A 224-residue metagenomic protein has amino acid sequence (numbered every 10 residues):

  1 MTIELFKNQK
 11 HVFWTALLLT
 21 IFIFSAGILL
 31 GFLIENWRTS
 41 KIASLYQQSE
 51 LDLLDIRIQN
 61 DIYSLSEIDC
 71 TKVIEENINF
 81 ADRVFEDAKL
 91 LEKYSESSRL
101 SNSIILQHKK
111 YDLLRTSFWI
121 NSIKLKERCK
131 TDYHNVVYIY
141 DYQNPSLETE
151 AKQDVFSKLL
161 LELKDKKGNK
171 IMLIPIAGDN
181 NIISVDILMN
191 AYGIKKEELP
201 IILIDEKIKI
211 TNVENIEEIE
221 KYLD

Functional and structural regions predicted by a protein language model:
M1-N135, P145, T149-K152, L161: Non-globular targeting/processing and membrane-anchoring segments
W119, D165-G168, G193, D224: Sec-exported extracytoplasmic/periplasmic mature domains
T131-Y133, D154-P175: Conserved helix-turn-beta segment immediately C-terminal to the redox Cys motif in thioredoxin-like folds
Y138-Y142, G168-I183: Thiol-based oxidoreductase modules, predominantly thioredoxin-like and allied folds used for disulfide exchange
Q143-L147, N181, K209: Short acidic, S/G/P-rich loop/turn micro-motifs used as interaction or catalytic elements
D186-G193, V213: C-terminal regions of proteins
E197-V213: A short, hydrophobic beta-strand/beta-hairpin element that forms part of a small beta-sheet core
E214-D224: Thiol-/selenol-based redox modules, centered on thioredoxin-like and closely related oxidoreductase domains
